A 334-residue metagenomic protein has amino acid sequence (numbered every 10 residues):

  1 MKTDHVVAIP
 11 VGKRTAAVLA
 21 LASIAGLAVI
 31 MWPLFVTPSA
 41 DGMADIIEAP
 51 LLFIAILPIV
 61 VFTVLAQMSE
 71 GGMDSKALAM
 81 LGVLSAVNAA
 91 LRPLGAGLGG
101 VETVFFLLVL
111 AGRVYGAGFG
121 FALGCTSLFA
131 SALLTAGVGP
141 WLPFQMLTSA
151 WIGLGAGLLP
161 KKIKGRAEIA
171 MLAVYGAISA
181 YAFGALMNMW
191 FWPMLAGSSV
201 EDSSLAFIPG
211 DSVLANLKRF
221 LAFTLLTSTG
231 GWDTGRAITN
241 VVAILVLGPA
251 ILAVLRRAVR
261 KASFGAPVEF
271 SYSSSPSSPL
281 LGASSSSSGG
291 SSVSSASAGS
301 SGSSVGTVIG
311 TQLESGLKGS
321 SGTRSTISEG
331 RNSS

Functional and structural regions predicted by a protein language model:
K2-I54, E102, V138, L158-L280 (+3 more regions): Membrane-embedded alpha-helical hairpins and interfacial helices in multi-pass inner-membrane proteins
A20, L78-V83, F106-L107, F121-C125 (+4 more regions): Hydrophobic alpha-helical transmembrane segments
L52-D74, G82-S85: Helix-loop-helix hairpins and the membrane-proximal interhelical loops of multi-pass alpha-helical transport proteins
L52-V60, E102-A111, P143-W151: Membrane-embedded alpha-helical segments of multi-pass membrane proteins, especially the transmembrane helices
T63-L65, V104-G120, G155-L159: Generic transmembrane alpha-helix motif of multi-pass integral membrane proteins
D74-A96, V109: Short, contiguous, well-ordered secondary-structure segments
A90-T103, C125-P160, A170: Interfacial aromatic-anchored transmembrane helix boundaries in multi-pass membrane proteins
E269-S334: Long, low-complexity, intrinsically disordered cytosolic termini of multi-pass membrane proteins
